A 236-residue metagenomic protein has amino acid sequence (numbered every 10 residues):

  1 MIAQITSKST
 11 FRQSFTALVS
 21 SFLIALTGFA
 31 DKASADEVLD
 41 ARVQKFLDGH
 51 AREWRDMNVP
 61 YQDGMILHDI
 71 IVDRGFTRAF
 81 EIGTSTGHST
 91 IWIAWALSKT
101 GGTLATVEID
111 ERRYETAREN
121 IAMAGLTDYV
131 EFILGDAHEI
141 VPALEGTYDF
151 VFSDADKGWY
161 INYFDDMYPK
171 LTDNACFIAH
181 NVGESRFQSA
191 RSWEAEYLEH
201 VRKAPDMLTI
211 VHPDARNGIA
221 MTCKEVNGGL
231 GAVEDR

Functional and structural regions predicted by a protein language model:
I2-I5, F15, V19-F22, L26-F150 (+1 more regions): A short alpha-helical cap/connector motif
S9-Q13: N-terminal secretory signal peptides and thylakoid transit peptides that target proteins across membranes
